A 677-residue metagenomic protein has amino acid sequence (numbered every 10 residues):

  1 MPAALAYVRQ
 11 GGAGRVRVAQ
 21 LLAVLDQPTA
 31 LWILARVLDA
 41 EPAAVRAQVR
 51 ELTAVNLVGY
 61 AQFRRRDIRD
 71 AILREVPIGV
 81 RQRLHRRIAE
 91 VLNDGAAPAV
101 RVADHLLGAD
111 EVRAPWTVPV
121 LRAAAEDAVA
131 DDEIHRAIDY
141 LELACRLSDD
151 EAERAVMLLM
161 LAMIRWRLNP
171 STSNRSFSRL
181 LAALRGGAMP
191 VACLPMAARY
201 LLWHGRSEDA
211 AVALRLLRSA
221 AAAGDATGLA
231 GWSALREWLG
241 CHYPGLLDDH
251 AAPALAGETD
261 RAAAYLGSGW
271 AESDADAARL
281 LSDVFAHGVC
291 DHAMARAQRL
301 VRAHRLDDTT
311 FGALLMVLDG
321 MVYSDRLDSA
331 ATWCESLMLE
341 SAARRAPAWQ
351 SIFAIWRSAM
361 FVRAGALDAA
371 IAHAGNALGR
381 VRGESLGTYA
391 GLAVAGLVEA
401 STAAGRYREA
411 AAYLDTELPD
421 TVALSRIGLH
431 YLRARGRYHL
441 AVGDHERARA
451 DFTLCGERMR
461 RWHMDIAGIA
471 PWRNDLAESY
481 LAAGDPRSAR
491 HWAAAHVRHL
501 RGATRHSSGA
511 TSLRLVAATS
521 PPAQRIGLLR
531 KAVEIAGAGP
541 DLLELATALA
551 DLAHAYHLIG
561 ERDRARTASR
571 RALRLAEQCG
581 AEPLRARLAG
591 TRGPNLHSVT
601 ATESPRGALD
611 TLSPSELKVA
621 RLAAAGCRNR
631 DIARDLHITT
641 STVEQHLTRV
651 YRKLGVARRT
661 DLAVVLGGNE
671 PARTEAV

Functional and structural regions predicted by a protein language model:
M1-D139, L143, K653: Short secondary-structure boundary elements
L5, Q20, D70-R74, E90 (+22 more regions): Amphipathic alpha-helical repeat scaffolds
A40, Q48, A54-G59, R64-R65 (+10 more regions): Helix-coil-helix junctions within alpha-helical repeat/solenoid scaffolds
A44, D132-A137, R146-H373, R380-S385 (+2 more regions): Internal alpha-solenoid helical repeat scaffolds
R69-R83, L107-R122, E126, R146-L158 (+8 more regions): Intrinsically disordered, charged and Pro/Gly-enriched terminal/linker segments that flank large helical-solenoid
Q82-I88, A97-D110, R136-A144, S173-L181 (+6 more regions): Repeat-mediated protein-protein interaction surfaces in helical alpha-solenoids
H85, A99-V102, L106, V120-R122 (+13 more regions): TPR repeat positional signature
G527, D551, V599-V677: Helix-turn-helix DNA-binding segment
